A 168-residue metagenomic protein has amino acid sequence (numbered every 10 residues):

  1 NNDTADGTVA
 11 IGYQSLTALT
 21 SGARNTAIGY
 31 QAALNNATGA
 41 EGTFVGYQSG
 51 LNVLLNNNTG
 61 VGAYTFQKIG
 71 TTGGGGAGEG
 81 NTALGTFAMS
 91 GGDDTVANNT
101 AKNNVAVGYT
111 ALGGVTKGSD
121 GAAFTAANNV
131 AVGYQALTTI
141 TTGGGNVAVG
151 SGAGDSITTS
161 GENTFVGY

Functional and structural regions predicted by a protein language model:
N1-Y168: Glycine- and small/polar-enriched repetitive beta-structure motifs of secreted/surface proteins
